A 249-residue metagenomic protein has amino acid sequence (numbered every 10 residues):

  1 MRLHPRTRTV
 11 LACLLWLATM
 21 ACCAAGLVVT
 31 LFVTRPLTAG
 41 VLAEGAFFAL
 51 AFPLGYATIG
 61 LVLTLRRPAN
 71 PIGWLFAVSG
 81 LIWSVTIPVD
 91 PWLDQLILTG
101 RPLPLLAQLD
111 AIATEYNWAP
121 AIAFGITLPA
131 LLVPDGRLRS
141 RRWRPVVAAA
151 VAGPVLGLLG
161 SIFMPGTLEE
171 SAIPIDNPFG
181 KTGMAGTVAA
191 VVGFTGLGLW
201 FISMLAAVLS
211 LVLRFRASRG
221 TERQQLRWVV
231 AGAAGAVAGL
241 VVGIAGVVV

Functional and structural regions predicted by a protein language model:
M1-V249: Alpha-helical transmembrane segments of multi-pass integral membrane proteins
